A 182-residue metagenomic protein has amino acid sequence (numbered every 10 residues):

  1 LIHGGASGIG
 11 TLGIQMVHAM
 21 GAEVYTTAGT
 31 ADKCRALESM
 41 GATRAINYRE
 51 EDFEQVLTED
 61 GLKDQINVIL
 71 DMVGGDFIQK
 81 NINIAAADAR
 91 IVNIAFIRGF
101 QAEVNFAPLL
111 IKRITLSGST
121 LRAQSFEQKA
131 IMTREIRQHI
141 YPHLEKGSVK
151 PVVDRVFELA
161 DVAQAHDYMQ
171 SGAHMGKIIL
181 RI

Functional and structural regions predicted by a protein language model:
L1, N67-L70, V92: N-terminal Rossmann-like NAD(P) cofactor-binding module of classical short-chain dehydrogenase/reductase
L1-E50: Mid-domain Rossmann-like dinucleotide-binding core that forms the NAD(H)/NADP(H) cofactor-binding site
G10, C34, E54, I78-Q79 (+1 more regions): Short, well-ordered alpha-helical microsegments
M20, D76-S148, I182: Glycine-rich phosphate-binding loop and adjacent beta-alpha segment of Rossmann(oid) nucleotide-cofactor-binding
A42, Q65-I66, L109, V149 (+1 more regions): Local beta-strand N-terminus motif with an aromatic residue
D52-D64: Short amphipathic alpha-helix with an adjacent loop that forms part of the alpha/beta core around
V73: Conserved NAD(P)H cofactor-binding loop of Rossmann-fold oxidoreductase domains
K146-R155, A163-I182: C-terminal capping/lid region of NAD(P)-dependent oxidoreductase domains
